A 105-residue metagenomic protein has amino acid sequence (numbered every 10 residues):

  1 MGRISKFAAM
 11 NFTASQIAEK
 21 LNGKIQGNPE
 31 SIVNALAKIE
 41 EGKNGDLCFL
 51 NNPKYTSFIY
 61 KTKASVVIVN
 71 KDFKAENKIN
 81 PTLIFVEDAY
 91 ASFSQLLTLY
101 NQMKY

Functional and structural regions predicted by a protein language model:
G2-Y105: Terminal amphipathic alpha-helical/low-complexity segments used for targeting or macromolecular assembly
